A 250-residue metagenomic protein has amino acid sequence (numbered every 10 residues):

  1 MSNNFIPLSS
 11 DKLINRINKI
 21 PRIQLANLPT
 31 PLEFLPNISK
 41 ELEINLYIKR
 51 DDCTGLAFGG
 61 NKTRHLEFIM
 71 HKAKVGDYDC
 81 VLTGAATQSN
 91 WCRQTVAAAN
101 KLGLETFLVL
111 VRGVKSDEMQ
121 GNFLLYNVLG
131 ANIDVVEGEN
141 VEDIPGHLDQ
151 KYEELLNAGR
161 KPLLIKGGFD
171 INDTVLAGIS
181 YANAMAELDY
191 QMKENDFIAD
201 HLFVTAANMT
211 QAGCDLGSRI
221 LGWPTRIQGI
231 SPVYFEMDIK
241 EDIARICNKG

Functional and structural regions predicted by a protein language model:
M1-G250: PLP-dependent amino-acid enzyme catalytic core
